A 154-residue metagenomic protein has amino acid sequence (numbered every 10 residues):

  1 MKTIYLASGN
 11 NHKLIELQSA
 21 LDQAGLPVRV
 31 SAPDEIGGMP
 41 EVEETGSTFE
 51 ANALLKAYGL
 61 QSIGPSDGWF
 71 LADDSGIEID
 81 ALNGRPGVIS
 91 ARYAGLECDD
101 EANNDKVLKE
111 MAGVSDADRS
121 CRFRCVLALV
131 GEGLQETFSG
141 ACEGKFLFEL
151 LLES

Functional and structural regions predicted by a protein language model:
K2-Y5, N11-S154: Anionic-ligand binding patches
